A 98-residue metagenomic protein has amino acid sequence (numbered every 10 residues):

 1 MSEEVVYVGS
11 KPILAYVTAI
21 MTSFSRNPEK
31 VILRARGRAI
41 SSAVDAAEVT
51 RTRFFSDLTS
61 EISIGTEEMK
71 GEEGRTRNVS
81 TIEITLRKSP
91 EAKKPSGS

Functional and structural regions predicted by a protein language model:
M1, F55-D57, R77: A generic structural signal for short, non-catalytic loop/turn and secondary-structure boundary residues
M1-F24: Histone-fold modules and their flanking histone-like tails across chromatin and transcription assemblies
V6, V31, I82: A broad, low-specificity signal marking well-ordered, structured residues that form hydrophobic/aromatic
S23-R26, R53: Alpha-helix C-cap/termination motif
R26-I32: Short, surface-exposed connector motifs at secondary-structure boundaries
A35-G37: Short glycine-centered, acidic/aromatic-flanked micro-motifs in structured strand/loop junctions that mark active-site
A39-S60, G71: Short, hydrophobic/π-rich interface segment
S60-S98: C-terminal edge-of-domain segments
